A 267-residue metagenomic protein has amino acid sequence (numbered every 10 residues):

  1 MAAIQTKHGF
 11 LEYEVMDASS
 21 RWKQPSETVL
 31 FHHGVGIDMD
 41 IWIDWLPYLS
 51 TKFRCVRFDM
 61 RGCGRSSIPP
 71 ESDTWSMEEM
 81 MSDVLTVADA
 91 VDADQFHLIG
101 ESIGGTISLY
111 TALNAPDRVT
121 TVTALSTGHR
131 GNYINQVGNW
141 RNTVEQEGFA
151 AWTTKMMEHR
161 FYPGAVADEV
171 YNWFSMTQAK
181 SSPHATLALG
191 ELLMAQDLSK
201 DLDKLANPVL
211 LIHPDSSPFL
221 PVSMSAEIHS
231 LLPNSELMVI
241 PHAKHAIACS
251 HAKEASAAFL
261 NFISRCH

Functional and structural regions predicted by a protein language model:
G9-P69: Conserved HGGG/HGGXW glycine-rich cap/lid loop of the alpha/beta-hydrolase fold
H33-V35, F96, G100-S102: Conserved alpha/beta-hydrolase "nucleophile elbow" surrounding the catalytic nucleophile
E78-F96: Conserved acidic catalytic loop of the alpha/beta-hydrolase fold
T106-N114, R118-G148: Flexible "cap/lid" loop of the alpha/beta hydrolase fold
N132-N135, Q146-D203: Conserved alpha/beta-hydrolase catalytic His-Asp/Glu region
L205, L211-H213: Short beta-strand/loop motif that positions the catalytic acidic residue of the alpha/beta-hydrolase fold
S216-L220: Acidic catalytic loop of the alpha/beta-hydrolase fold
S235-H267: Catalytic active-site module of serine/aspartate enzymes centered on a nucleophile-bearing elbow/loop
